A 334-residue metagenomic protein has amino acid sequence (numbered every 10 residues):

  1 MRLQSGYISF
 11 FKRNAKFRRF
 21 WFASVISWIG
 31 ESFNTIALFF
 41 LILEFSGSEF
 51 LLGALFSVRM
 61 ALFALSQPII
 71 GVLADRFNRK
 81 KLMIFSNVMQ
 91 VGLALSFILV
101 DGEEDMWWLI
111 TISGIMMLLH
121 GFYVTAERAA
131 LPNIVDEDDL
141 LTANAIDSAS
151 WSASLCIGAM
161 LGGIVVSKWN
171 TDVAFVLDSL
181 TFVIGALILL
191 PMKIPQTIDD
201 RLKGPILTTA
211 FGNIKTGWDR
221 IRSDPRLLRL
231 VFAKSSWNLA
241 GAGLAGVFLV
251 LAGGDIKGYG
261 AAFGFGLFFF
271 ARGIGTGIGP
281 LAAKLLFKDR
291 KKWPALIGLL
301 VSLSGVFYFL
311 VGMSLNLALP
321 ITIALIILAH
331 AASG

Functional and structural regions predicted by a protein language model:
M1-Q4, D139, L190-D219: Flexible cytoplasmic inter-helical loops of multi-pass small-molecule transporters
R2-L62, D219, S223-R272: Helix-loop boundary and gating motifs at the non-cytosolic
R19-F20, D105-S113, R229-L230, A318-I326: Short hydrophobic/alpha-helical segments at membrane-entry points of transmembrane helices in Major Facilitator
I36-S46, F97-V100, I157-L177, V247-I256 (+1 more regions): Transmembrane alpha-helix termini and helix-breaking/packing motifs in multi-pass membrane transporters
M60-A61, S152-A153, I157, G273-I274: Short hydrophobic/small-residue motifs within alpha-helical transmembrane segments of multi-pass transporter-like
L65, I69, R76, K80-L82 (+9 more regions): C-terminal transmembrane bundle of multi-pass solute transporters/carriers
I112-A159: Cytoplasmic helix-loop-helix junction between adjacent transmembrane helices in 12-TM secondary transporters
A129, N133, T171, F175-I206: Helix-loop junctions on the cytosolic side of multi-pass membrane transporters, especially the intracellular loop
